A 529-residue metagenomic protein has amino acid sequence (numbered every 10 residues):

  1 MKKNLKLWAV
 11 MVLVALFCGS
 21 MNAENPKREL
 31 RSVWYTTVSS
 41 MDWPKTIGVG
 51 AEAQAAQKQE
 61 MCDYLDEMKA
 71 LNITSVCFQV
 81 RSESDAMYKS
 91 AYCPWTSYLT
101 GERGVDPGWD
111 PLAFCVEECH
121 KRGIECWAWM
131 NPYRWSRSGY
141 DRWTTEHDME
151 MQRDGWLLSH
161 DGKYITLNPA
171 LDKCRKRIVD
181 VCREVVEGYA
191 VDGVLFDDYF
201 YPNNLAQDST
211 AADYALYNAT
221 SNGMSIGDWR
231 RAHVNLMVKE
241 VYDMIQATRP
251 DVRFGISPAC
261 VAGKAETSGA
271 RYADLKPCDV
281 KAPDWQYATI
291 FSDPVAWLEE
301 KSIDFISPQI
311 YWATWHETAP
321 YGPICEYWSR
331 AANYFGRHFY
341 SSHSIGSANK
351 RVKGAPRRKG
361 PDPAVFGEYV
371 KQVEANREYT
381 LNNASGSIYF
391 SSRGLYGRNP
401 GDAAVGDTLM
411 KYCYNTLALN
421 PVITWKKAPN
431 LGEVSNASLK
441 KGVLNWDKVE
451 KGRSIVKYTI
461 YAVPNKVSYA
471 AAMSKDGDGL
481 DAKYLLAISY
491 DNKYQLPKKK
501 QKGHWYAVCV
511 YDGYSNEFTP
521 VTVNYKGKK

Functional and structural regions predicted by a protein language model:
R28, W34-Q59, A128, Y133-E184 (+2 more regions): Active-site-adjacent "subsite" loops/lids of carbohydrate-active enzymes
A56-D85, G188-D192, S302-I306: Catalytic domains of carbohydrate-active enzymes, especially glycoside hydrolases
L71-P107, T210, F305: Aromatic-lined carbohydrate-binding/catalytic grooves of carbohydrate-active enzymes
T74, R81, E146, Q152-S302 (+1 more regions): Polysaccharide-binding and catalytic clefts of secreted carbohydrate-active enzymes
F291-E317, A331-K426: Substrate-binding cleft of secreted/luminal carbohydrate-active enzymes
K441-R453: Conserved aromatic anchor
K457-Q501: Recognizes extended acidic, P/S/T-rich segments that occur within or adjacent to Ig-like beta-sandwich modules
P464, L496-T519: Beta-strand-rich modules
